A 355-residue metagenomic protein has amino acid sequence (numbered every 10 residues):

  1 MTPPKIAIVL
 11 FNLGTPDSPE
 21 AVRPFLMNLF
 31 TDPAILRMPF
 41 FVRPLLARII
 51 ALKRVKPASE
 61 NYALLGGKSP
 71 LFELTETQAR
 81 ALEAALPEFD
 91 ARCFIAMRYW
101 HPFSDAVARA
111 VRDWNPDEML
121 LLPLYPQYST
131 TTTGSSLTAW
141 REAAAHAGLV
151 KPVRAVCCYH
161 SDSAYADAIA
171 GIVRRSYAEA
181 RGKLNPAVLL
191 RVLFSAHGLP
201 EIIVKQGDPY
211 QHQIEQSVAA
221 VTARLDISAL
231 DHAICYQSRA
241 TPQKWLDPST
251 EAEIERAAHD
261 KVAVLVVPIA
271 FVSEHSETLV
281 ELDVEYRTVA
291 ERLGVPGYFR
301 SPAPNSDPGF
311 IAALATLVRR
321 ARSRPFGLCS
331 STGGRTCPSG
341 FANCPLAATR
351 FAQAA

Functional and structural regions predicted by a protein language model:
M1-A355: Active-site-proximal alpha-helix that buttresses catalytic centers in soluble enzyme cores
